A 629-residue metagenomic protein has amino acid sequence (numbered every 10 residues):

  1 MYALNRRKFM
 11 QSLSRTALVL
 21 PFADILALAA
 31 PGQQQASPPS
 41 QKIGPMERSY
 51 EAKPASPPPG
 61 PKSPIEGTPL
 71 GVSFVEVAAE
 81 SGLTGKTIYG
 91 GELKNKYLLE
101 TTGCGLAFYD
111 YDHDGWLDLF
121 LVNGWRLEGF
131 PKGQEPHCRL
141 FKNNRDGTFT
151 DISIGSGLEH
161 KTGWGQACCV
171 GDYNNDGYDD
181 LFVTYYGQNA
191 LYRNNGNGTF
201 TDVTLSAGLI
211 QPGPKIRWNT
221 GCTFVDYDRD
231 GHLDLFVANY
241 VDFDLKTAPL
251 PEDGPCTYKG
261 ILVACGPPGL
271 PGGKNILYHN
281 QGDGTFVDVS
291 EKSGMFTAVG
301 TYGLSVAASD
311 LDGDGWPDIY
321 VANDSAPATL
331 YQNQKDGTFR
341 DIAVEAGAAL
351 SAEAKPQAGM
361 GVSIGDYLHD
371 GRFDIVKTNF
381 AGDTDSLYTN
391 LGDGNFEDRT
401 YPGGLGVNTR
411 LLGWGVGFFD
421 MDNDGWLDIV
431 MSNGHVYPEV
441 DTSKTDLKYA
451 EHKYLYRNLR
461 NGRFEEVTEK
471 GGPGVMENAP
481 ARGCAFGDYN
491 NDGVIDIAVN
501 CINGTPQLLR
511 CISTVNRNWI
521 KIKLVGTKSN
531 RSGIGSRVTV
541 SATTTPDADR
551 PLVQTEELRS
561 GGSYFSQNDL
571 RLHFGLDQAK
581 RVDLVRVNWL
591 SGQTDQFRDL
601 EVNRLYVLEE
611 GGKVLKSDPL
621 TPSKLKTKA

Functional and structural regions predicted by a protein language model:
K8-P31: N-terminal export signals
Q33-V72, G82: N-terminal pre-domain segments of enzymes
G60, V72, S81, G91 (+3 more regions): Gly/Ser/Thr/Pro-enriched helix-cap/hinge segments flanking short amphipathic alpha-helices
S73-T87, G91-L93, L98, T150-T162 (+9 more regions): Short loop/turn motifs that recur once per blade in beta-propeller domains
G103-H113, K142, G165-N175, R193 (+5 more regions): Beta-propeller blade termini
L119-N123, D180-Y185, L235-N239, I319-A322 (+4 more regions): Hydrophobic beta-strand segments that make up the repeating blades of beta-propeller and related beta-repeat
V122-E135, V241-G269, S432-K448: Short, conserved, GDST-rich strand-edge loop motifs in beta-rich repeat architectures
G155-G157, T162-C169, Y186-Q188, R193 (+2 more regions): Asp-box/WD-like beta-propeller blade repeats and closely related beta-sheet repeat scaffolds
